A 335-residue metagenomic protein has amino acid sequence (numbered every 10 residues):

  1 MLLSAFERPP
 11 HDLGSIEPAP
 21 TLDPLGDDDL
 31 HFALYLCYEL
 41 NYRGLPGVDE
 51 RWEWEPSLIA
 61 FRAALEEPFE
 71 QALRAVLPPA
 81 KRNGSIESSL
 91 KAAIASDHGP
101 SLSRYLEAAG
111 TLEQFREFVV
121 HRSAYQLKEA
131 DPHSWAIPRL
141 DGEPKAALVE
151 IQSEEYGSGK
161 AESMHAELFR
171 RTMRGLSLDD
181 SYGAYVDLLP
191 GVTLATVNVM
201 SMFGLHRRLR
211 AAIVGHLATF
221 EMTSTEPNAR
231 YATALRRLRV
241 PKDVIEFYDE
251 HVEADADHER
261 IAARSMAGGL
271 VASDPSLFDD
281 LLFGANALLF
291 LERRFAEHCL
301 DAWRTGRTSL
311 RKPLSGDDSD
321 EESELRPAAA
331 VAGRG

Functional and structural regions predicted by a protein language model:
M1-R334: Non-heme di-metal
